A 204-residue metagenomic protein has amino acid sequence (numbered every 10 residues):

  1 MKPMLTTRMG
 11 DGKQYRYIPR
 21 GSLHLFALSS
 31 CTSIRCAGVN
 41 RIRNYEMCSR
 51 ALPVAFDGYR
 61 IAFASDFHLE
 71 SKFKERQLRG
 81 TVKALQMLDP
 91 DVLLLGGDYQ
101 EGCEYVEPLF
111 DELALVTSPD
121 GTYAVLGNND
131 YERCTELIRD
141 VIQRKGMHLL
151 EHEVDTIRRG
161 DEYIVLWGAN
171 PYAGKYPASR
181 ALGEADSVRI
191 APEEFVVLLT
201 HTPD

Functional and structural regions predicted by a protein language model:
M1-R60, S71: Acidic, histidine-bearing metal-coordination/catalytic regions of metal-dependent phosphoesterases
A55-A64, S71-D204: Soluble catalytic domains of enzymes that build or remodel membrane lipids, polysaccharides, and related
